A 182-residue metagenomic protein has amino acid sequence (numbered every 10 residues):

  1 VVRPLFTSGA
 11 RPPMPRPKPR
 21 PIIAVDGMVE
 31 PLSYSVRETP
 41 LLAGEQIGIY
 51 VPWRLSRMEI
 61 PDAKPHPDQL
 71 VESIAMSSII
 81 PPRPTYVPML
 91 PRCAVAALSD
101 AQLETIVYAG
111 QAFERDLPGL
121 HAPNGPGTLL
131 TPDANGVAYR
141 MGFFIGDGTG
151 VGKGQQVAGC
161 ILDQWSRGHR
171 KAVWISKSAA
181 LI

Functional and structural regions predicted by a protein language model:
V2-P88: N-terminal accessory nucleic-acid engagement/regulatory domains that precede and modulate ATP-driven motor cores
P65-G146: Conserved pre-motif I regulatory segment
A96-D100, V151, S176: Intrinsic disorder
A101-A109, Q156-C160, L181: Alpha-helical packing segments of well-folded alpha/beta enzyme cores
A138-C160: Walker A/P-loop
G154-Q156, G168-I182: Conserved Walker A/P-loop ATP-binding site and its immediately adjacent core in helicase/helicase-like ATPase domains
